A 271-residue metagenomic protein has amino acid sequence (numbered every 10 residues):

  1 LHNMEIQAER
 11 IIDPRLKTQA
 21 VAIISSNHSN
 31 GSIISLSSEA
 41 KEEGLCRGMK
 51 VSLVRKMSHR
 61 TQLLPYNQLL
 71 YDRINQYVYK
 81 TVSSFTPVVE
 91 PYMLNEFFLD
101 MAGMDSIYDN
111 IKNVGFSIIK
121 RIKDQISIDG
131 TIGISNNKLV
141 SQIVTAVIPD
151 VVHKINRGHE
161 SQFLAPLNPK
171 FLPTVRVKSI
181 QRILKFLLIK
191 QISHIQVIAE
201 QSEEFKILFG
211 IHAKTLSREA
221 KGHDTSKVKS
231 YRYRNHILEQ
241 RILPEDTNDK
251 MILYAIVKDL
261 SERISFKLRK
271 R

Functional and structural regions predicted by a protein language model:
L1-L94, F98, R218: Residues that scaffold, gate, or flank divalent-cation-dependent active/transport sites
Q7, D124, F186: Acidic, metal-coordinating catalytic segment for phosphate/diphosphate chemistry, firing primarily on the Nudix
A8-R10, I34-L36, S141-I148, K227-R232: Short acidic, glycine/serine/threonine-rich loops at helix termini
Y92-E96, S135-K138, R271: Short Gly/Ser/Thr- and Asp/Glu-enriched loop/turn motifs at secondary-structure junctions
L99-G103: Short beta-strand-to-loop capping motifs
D109-F171: Long, highly charged, low-complexity intrinsically disordered interaction regions that mediate electrostatic DNA/RNA
S179-R271: DNA-contacting surface of Y-family translesion DNA polymerases
